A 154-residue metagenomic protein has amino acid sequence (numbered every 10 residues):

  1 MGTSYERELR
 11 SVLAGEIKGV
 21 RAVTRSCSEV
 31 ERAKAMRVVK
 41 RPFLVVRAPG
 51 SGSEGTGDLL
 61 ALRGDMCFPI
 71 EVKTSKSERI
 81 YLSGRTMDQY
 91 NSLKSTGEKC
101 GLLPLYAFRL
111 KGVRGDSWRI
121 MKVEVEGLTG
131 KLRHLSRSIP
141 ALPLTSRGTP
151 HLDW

Functional and structural regions predicted by a protein language model:
M1-S51: Acidic-basic catalytic patches of nuclease active cores, encompassing PD-(D/E)XK and other metal-cofactor nuclease
S4, E98-W154: Domain-level recognition of nuclease-like catalytic cores that cleave nucleotide substrates
E16, L62, T96-C100: Alpha-helix C-cap/termination motif
R41-L44, K73-R79: Short, basic, glycine/proline-bearing loop/turn elements
V46, I70, L105-A107: Hydrophobic/aromatic beta-strand patches that form the interior of the parallel beta-sheet core in alpha/beta enzyme
G55: Beta-rich catalytic cores
L59-A61, D65-K76: Conserved catalytic cores of phosphodiester-cleaving nucleases, focusing on short active-site segments
S75-R109, R114: Short, charged, amphipathic alpha-helix that recurs within catalytic cores of restriction-modification and other
